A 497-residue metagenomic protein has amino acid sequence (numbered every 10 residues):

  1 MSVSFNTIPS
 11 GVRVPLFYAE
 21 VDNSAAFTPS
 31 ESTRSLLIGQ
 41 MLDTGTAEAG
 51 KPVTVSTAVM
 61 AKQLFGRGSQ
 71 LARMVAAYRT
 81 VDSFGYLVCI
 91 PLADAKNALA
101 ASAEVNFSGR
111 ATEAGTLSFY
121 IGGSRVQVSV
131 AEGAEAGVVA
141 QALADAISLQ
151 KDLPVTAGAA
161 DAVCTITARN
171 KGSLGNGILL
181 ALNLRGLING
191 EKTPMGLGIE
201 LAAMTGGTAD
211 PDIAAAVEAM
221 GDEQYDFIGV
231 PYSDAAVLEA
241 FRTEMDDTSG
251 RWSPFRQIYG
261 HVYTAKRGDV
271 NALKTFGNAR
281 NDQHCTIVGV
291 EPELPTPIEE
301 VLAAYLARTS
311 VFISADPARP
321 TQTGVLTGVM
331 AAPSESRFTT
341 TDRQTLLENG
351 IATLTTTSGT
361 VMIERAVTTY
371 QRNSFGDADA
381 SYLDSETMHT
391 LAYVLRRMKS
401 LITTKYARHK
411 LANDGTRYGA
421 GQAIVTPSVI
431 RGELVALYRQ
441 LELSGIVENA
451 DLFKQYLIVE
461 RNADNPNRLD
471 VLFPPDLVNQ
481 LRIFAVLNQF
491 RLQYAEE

Functional and structural regions predicted by a protein language model:
M1-Y86, Q322-V329, P333-E335, T340-E497: Structured, hydrophobic secondary-structure cores that serve as assembly/anchoring elements
E20-S69, D82-V138, N170-Q224: Threonine/glycine-rich low-complexity segments that form extended coil/beta-edge repetitive scaffolds
F65-V81, P91-A93, A181-N183, I188-G328: A glycine-rich, acidic short-motif signal
L117-F119, V139-A144, I166, I228: Extracellular/surface recognition and adhesion modules
V126-A134, P231, G419-A423: Second-shell loop/turn segments in exported
G137-K151, E433-A436: Amphipathic, non-transmembrane alpha-helical segments in extracytoplasmic/periplasmic proteins
A157-L180, Q455: Short glycine/threonine-rich beta-strand-turn micro-motifs
